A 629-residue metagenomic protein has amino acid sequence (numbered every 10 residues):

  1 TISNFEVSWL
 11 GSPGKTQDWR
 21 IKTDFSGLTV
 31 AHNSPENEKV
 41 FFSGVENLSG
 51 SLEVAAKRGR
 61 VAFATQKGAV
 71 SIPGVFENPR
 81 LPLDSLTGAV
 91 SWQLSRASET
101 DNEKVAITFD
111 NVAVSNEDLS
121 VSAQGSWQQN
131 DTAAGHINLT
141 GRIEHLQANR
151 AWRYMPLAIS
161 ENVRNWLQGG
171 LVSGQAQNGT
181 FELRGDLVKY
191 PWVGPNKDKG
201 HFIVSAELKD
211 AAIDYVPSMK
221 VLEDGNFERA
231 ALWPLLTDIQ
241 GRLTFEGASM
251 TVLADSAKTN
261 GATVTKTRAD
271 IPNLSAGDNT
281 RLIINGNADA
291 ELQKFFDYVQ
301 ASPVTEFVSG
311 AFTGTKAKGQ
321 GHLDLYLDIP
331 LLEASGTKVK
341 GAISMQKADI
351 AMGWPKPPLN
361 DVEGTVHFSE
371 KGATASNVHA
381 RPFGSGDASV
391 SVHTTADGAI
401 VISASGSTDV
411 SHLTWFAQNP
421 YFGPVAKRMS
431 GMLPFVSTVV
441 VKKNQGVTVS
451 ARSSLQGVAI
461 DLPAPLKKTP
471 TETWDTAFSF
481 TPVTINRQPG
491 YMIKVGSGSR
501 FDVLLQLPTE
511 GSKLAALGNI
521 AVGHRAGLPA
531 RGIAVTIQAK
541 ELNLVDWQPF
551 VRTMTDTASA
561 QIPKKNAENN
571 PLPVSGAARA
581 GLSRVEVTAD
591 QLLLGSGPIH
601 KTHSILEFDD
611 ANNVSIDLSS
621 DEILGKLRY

Functional and structural regions predicted by a protein language model:
T1-T108, L119-L253, A257-T259, T263-R381 (+2 more regions): Membrane-proximal interfacial segments on either side of biological membranes
